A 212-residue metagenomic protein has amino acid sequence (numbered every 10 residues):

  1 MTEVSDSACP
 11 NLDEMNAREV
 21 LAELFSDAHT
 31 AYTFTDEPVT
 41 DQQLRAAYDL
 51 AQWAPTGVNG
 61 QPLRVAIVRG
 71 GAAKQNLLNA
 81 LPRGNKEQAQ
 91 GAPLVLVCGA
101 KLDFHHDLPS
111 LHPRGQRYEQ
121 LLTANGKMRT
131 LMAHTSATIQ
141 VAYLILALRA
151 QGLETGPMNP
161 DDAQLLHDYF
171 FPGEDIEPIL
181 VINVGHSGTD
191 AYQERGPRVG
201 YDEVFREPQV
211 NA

Functional and structural regions predicted by a protein language model:
M1-A212: Acidic, surface-exposed loops and disordered segments
